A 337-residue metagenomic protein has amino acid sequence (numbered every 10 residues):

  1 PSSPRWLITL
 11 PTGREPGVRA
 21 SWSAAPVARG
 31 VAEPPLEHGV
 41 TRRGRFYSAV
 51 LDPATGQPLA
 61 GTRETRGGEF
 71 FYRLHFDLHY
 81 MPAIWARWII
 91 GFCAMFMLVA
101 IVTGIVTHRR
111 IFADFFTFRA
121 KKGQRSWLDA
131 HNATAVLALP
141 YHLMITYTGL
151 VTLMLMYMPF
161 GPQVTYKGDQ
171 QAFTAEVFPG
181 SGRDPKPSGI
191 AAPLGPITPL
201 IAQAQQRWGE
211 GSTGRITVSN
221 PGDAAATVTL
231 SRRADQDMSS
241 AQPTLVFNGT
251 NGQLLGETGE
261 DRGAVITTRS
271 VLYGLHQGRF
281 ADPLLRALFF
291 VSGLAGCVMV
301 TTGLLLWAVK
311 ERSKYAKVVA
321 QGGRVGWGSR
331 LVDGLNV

Functional and structural regions predicted by a protein language model:
P1-L7, A25, Y166-V228, Q236-S239 (+2 more regions): Membrane-proximal low-complexity regions enriched in glycine and acidic/polar residues
P4-A49, G214-L245: Exposed beta-strand-loop-beta-strand "reactive/processing" segments of non-cytosolic proteins
A32-F76, I105, A234-G274, V298-A308: Extended, hydrophilic extramembrane loops/domains of integral membrane proteins
H79, A120-A130, V319-V325: Cytosolic juxtamembrane amphipathic/interface segments immediately preceding and feeding into a transmembrane helix
I84-Q170: Internal alpha-helical transmembrane segments
A86-A100, D282-V298: Alpha-helical transmembrane segments
Y141-I190, V319-V337: Alpha-helical transmembrane segments forming the membrane-embedded cores of inner-membrane proteins across
A287-V337: Accessory, solvent-exposed terminal regions and/or long lumenal/extracellular loops of proteins
